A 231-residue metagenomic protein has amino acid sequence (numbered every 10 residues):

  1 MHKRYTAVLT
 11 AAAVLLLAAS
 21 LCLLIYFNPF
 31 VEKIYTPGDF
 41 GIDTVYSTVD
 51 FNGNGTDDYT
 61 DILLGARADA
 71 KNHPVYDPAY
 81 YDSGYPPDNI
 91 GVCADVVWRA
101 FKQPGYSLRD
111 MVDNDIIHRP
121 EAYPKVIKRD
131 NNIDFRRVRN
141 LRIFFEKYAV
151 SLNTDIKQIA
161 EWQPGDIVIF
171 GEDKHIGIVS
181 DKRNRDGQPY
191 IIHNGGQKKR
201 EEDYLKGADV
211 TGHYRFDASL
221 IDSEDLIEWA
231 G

Functional and structural regions predicted by a protein language model:
M1-L17, L24: N-terminal Sec-pathway targeting helices
F27-F144: N-terminal capping segments
T56, I117-G196: ...with weaker cross-activation on analogous glycine-rich loops/strands in unrelated enzymes
Q103-L108, N184-R185, L220-I221: Bacterial peptidoglycan biogenesis and beta-lactam-recognition machinery
D186-G231: Low-complexity, Gly/Ser/Thr/Pro-rich intrinsically disordered linker/tail segments
